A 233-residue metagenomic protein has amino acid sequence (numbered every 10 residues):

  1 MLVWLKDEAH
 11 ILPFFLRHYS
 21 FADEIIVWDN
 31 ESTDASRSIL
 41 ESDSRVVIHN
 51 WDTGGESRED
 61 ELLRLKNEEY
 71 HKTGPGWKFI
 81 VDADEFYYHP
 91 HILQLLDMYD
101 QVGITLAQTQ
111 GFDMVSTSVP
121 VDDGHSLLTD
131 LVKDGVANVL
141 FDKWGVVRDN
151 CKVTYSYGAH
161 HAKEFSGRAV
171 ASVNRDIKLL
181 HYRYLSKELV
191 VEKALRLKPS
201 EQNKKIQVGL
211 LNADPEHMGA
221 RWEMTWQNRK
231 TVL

Functional and structural regions predicted by a protein language model:
L2-W4, W28, Y182: Short hydrophobic segments within beta-strands
V3-R17, E31: Active-site beta-to-alpha loop of glycosyltransferases that engages the nucleotide-sugar donor
H18-G55: Acidic donor-binding segment of Leloir-type glycosyltransferases
A22, G74-P75, Q101-I104: Short, high-confidence coil segments that cap the C-terminus of an alpha-helix and link into the following beta-strand
E41-I80: Active-site-proximal specificity loops/subdomain of glycosyltransferases
E59-E68, H89-L233: Catalytic-site signature of metal-activated, phosphate-bearing donor transferases, centered on the GT-A/GT-A-like
D82-F86: The conserved acidic donor/metal-binding loop of glycosyltransferases
